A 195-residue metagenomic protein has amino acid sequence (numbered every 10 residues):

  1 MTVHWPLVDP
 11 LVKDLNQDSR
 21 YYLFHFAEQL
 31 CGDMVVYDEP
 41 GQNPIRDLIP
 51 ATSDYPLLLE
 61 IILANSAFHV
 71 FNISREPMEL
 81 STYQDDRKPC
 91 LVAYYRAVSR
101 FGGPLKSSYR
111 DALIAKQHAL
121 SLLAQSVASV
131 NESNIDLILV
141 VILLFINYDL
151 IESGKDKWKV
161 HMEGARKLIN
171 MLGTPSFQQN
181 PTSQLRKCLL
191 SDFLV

Functional and structural regions predicted by a protein language model:
M1-N134, K155-V195: Intrinsically disordered, low-complexity activation-like regions
N65, L144-Y148: Short glycine-rich beta-strand segments
N72, Y148-I151: Alpha-solenoid helical repeat scaffolds
